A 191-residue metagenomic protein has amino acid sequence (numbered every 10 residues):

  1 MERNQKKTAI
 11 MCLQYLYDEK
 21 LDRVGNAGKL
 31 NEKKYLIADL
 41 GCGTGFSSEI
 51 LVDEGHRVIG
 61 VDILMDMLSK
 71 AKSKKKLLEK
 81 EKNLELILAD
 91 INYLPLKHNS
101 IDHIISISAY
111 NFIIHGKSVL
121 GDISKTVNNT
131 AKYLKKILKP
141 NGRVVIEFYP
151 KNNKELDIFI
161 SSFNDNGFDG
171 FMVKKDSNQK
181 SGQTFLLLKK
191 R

Functional and structural regions predicted by a protein language model:
E2-K33: Conserved alpha-helix/loop element of class I SAM-dependent methyltransferases that forms part of the SAM/SAH-binding
L16, V52, I137-P140: A generic alpha-to-beta junction signature in SAM-dependent methyltransferases
L36-Y93: Class I SAM-dependent methyltransferase SAM/SAH-binding core
N92-I104: A short acidic, Gly/Pro-enriched loop at the edge of an enzyme's catalytic core that lines a small-molecule cofactor
H103-L120: A short SAM/SAH-binding and catalytic strip from SAM-dependent methyltransferases
S124-P140: A short glycine-rich, Lys/Arg-flanked "PGG" loop and its adjoining helix->strand segment in the class I
G142-F148: Conserved beta-strand signature within the Rossmann-like core of class I S-adenosyl-L-methionine
P150-R191: Class I S-adenosyl-L-methionine
